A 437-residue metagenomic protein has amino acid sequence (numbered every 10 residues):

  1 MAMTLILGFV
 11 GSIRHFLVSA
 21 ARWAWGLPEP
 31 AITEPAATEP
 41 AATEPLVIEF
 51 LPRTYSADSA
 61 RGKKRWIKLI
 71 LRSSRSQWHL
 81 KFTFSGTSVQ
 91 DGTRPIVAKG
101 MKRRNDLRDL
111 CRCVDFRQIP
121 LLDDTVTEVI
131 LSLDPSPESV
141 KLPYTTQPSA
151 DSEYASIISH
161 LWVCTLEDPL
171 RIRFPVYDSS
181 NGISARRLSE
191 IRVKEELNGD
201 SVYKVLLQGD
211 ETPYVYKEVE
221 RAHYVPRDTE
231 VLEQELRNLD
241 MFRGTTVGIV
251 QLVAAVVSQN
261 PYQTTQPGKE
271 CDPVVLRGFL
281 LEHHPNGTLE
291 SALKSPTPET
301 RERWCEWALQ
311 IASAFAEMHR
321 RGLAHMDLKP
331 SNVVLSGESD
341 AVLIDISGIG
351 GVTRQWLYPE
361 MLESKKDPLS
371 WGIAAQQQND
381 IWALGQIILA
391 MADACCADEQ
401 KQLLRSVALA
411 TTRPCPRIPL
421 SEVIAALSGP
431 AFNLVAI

Functional and structural regions predicted by a protein language model:
G11-P30, E34, A42-S56, V89-L197: Juxta-kinase regulatory segment immediately upstream of eukaryotic protein kinase catalytic domains
R186-G248: ATP-binding glycine-rich loop module of kinase domains
V250-R301: Conserved structural core of kinase catalytic domains
W307-A308: Activation segment signature within eukaryotic-like protein kinase domains
F315-S336: Catalytic-loop of the protein kinase fold
D340-S406: C-lobe/activation-segment region of protein kinase-like
V407-P414: Short C-terminal capping segment of an alpha-helix within the protein kinase catalytic domain
P414-A436: Terminal C-lobe "cap" of eukaryotic-type protein kinase domains
